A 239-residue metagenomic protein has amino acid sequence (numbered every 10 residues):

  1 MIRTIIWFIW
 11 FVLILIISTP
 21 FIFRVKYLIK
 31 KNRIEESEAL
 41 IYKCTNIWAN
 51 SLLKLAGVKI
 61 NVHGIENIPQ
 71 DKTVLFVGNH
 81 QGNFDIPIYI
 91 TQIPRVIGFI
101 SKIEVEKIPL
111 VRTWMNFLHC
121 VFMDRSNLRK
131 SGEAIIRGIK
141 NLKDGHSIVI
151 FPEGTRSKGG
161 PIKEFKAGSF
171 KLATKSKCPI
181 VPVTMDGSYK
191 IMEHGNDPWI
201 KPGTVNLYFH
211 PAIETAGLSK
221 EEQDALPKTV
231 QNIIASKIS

Functional and structural regions predicted by a protein language model:
M1, G132-S239: Non-catalytic C-terminal accessory region of glycerolipid acyltransferases and related lyso-lipid remodeling enzymes
M1-K30, A39, K43, I60 (+2 more regions): Membrane-interfacial terminal anchoring regions of lipid-handling membrane enzymes
I22-N32, S37-K43, K54-L55, Q70-L128: Catalytic core of membrane glycerolipid acyltransferases/transacylases, capturing the structured, soluble-facing
C44-N50: N-terminal nucleotide/polyanion-binding subdomain common to many enzyme families
N50-I60: Transmembrane alpha-helices and immediately adjacent membrane-cytoplasm interface residues in multi-pass integral
V58, C120, C178: Short glycine/serine/threonine/alanine-rich loop segments
V62, F76, F99, C120 (+2 more regions): Generic preference for hydrophobic
